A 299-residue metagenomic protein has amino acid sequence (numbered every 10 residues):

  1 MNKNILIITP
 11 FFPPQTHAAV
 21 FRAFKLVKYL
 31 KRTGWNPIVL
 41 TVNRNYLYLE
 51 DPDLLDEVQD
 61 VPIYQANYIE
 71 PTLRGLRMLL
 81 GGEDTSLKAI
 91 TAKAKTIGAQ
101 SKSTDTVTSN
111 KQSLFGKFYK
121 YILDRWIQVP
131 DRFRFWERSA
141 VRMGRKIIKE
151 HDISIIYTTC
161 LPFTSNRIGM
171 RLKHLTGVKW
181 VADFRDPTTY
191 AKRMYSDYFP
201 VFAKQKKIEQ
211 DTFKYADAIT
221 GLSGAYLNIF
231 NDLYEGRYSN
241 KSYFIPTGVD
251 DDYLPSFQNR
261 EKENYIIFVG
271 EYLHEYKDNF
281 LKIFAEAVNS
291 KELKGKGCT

Functional and structural regions predicted by a protein language model:
M1-L80, T85, A218, L227 (+1 more regions): N-terminal subdomain of nucleotide-sugar transferases
V42-R134, R138: A conserved catalytic-core segment of Leloir-type glycosyltransferases
A92-A99, G144-S165, G177-V181: Short N-terminal targeting/anchoring amphipathic segment
R142-R145, T164-R167, R171-L175, P200-I219: Membrane-proximal helix-turn-helix segments that form the acceptor-binding/catalytic region of lipid-linked
T176-V181, Y190-D211, D251: Nucleotide-sugar donor phosphate/pyrophosphate-binding loop at the beta->alpha transition of glycosyltransferases
D211-K241: A short, active-site helix/loop in glycosyltransferases that binds the activated sugar's phosphate group
A225, I245-G248: Carbohydrate-associated surface elements
D250-T299: Conserved catalytic-core segment of nucleotide-activated headgroup transferases in glycan assembly
